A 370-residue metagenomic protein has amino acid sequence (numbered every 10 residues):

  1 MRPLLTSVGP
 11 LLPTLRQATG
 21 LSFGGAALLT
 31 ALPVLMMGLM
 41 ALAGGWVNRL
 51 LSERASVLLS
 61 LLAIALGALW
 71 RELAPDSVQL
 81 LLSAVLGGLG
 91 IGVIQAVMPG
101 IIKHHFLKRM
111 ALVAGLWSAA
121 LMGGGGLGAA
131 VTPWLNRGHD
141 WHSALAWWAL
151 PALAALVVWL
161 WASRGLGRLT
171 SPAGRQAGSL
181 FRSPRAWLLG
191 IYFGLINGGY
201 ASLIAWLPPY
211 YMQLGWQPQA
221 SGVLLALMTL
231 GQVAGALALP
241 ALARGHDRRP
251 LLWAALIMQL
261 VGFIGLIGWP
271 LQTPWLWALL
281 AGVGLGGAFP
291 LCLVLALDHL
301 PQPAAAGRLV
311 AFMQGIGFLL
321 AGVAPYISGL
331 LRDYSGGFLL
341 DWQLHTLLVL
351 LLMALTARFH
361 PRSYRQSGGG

Functional and structural regions predicted by a protein language model:
V8-G9, P184-A236: Extracytoplasmic gate region of multi-pass secondary transporters
G20, S52, L73-V78, L107 (+1 more regions): Helix-breaking motifs and short loop linkers at transmembrane-helix boundaries and internal kinks in secondary membrane
L39-V78: Conserved MFS/SLC helix-loop-helix module at the cytosolic interface between two early adjacent transmembrane helices
M40-S52, G235-D247, R332: Helix-to-loop junctions at the C-terminal end of transmembrane segments in multipass secondary transporters
A55-L69, P250-G265: Structural signature of the two symmetry-related core transmembrane helices
P75-Q79, L107-R164, W206: Helix-loop-helix hairpin linking two adjacent transmembrane segments in secondary transporters
S83-A119: Cytoplasmic helix-loop-helix junction between adjacent transmembrane helices in 12-TM secondary transporters
P303-F338, H345: A late C-terminal transmembrane helix in Major Facilitator Superfamily
